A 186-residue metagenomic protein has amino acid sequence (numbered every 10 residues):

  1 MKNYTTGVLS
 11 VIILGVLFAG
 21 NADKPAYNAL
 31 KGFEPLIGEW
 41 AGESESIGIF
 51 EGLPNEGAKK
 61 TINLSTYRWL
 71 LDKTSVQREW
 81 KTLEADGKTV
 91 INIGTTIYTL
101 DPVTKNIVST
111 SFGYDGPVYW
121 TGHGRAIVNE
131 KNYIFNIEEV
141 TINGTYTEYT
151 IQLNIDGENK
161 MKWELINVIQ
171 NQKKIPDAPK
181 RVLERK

Functional and structural regions predicted by a protein language model:
M1-Y4: Positively charged n-region of N-terminal signal peptides that target proteins for export
G7-V16: Bacterial N-terminal signal peptides
G20-K186: Hydrophobic small-molecule pocket/channel-lining residues, especially in calycin-type beta-barrels
